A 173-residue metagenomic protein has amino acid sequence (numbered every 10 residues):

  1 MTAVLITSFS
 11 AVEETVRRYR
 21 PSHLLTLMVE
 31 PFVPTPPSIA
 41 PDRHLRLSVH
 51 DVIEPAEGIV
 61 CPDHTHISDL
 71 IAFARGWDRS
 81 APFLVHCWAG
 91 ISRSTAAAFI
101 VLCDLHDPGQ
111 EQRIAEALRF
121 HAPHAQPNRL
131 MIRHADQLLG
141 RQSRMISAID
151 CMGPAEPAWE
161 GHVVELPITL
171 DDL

Functional and structural regions predicted by a protein language model:
M1-A40: Glycine-rich, flexible N-terminal cofactor/catalytic loop recognition
M28-V29, V49, A89: Glycine-rich His-Gly loop
S38-V49, P157-E160: Long, contiguous secondary-structure blocks with strong helical propensity
L45-F83: Helix-loop module immediately N-terminal to the HCX5R catalytic loop in PTP-like cysteine phosphatase domains
V60, C87-A89, R119-F120: Non-catalytic interaction surface on structured domains
H66-L70, F83, A97-A98, I114 (+1 more regions): Amphipathic alpha-helical interface surfaces
R75-L105: Catalytic cysteine-centered active loop of the rhodanese-like fold, especially the PTP/DSP P-loop
W77-P82, C103-L173: PTP/DSP superfamily signal
